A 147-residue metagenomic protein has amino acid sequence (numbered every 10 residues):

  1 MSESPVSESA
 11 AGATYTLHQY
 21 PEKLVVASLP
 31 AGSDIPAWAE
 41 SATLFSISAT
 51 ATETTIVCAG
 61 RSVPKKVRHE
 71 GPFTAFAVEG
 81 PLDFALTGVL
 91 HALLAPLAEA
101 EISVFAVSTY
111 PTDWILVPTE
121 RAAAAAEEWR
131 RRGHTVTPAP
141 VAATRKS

Functional and structural regions predicted by a protein language model:
M1-P96, A100, A124-S147: Regulatory modules associated with amino-acid/nitrogen control
E53-C58, T112-P118: A generic structural motif
A100-I115, R121, A142-R145: A cross-kingdom feature marking solvent-exposed beta-strand/loop segments within repeated, beta-rich binding/scaffold
